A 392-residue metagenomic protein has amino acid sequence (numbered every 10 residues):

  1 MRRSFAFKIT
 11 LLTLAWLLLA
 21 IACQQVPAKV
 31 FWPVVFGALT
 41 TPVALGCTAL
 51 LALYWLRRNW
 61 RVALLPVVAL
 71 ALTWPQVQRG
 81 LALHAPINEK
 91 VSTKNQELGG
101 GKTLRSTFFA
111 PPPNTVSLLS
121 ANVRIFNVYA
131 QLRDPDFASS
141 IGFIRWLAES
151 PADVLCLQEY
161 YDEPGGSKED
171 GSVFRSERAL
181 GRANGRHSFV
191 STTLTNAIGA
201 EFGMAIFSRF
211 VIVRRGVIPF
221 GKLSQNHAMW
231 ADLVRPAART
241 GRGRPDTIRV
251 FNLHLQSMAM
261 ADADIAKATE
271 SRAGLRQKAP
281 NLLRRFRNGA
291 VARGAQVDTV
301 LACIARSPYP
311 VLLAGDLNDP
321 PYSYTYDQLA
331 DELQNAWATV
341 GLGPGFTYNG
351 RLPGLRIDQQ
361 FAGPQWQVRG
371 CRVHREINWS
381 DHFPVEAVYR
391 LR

Functional and structural regions predicted by a protein language model:
R3-R57, A63-L64, V217, D232 (+2 more regions): Metal-dependent phosphoester-hydrolase catalytic domains
V35, S120-S140, D162-K168, A259-G289: Acidic/histidine-rich helix-loop elements that form or flank divalent-metal/phosphate-binding sites at the catalytic
L45-N88: Transmembrane alpha-helices and immediately adjacent membrane-cytoplasm interface residues in multi-pass integral
L70-T115, I125, I144, V154-A263 (+1 more regions): Structured beta-strand-rich core segments of catalytic domains in phosphoester-bond hydrolases
S117-L119, C156, L313: Residue-level marker for buried hydrophobic side chains located in beta-strands that build the well-ordered beta-sheet
S139-F143, S172, S176, R293-Q296 (+2 more regions): Stable alpha-helical elements in mature extracytoplasmic
P151, R209-V211, P308, Q365: Residue-level detector of structured alpha->beta connecting loops
R239, R244-T247, F251, R272 (+1 more regions): His/acidic metal-ligating clusters that form di-metal
